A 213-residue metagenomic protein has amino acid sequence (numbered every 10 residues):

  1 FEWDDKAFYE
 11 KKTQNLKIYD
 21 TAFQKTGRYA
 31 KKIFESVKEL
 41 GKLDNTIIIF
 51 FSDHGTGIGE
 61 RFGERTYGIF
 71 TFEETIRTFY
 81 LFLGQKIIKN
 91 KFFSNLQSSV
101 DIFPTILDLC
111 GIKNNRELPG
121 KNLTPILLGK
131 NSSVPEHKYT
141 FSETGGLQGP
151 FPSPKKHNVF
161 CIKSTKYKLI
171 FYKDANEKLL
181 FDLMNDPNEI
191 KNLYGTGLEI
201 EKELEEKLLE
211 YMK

Functional and structural regions predicted by a protein language model:
F1-K213: Catalytic domains that recognize anionic headgroups
